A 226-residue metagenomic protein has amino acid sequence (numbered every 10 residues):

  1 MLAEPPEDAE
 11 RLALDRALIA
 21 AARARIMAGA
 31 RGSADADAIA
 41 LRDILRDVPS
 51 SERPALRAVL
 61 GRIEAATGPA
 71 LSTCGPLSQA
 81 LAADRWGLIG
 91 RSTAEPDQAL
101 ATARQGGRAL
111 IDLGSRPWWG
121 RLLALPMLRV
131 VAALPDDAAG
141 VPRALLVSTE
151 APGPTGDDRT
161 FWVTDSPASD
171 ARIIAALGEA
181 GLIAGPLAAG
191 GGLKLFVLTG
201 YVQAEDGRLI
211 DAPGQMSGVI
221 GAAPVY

Functional and structural regions predicted by a protein language model:
M1-Y226: Domain-level signature for soluble enzymes in the chorismate/prephenate branch of the shikimate pathway
